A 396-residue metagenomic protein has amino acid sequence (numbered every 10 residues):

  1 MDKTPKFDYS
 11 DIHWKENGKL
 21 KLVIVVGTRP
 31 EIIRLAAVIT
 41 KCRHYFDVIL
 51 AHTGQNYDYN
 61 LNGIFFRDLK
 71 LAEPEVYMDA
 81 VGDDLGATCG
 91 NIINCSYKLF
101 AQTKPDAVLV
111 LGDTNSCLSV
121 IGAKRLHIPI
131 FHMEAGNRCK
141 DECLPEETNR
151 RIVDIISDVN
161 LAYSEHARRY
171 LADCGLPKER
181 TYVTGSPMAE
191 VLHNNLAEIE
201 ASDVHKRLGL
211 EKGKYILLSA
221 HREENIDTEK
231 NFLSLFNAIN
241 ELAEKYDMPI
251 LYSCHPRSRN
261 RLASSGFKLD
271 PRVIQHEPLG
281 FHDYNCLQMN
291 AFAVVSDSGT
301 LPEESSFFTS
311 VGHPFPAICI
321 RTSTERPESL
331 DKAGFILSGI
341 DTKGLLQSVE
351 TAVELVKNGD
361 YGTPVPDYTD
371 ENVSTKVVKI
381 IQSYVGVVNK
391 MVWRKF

Functional and structural regions predicted by a protein language model:
D2, E354-F396: C-terminal amphipathic helix plus adjacent low-complexity, charged tail appended to glycosyltransferase catalytic
D2-D11, Q55-N60, D79, I156-K230 (+1 more regions): A nucleotide-sugar donor-handling region in carbohydrate enzymes
D2-G54: N-terminal subdomain of nucleotide-sugar transferases
N17-G18, L99-D106, L210-E211, N290 (+1 more regions): Glycine-rich phosphate-binding loop signature in dinucleotide/nucleotide-binding domains
K21-V26, E31-V38, Y45, F65 (+1 more regions): Active-site and donor-binding regions of nucleotide-sugar-utilizing enzymes
Q55, G63-F65, D83, E200-N290 (+1 more regions): Donor-nucleotide binding loops and adjacent catalytic segments primarily of GT-B fold Leloir glycosyltransferases
V110-L111, C117-V120, H132-M133, N160 (+1 more regions): A donor-sugar binding/catalytic signature common to diverse glycosyltransferases and related nucleotide-sugar
R326-A352, G362-S374: Change "using UDP/GDP/dTDP sugars" to "using nucleotide sugars
